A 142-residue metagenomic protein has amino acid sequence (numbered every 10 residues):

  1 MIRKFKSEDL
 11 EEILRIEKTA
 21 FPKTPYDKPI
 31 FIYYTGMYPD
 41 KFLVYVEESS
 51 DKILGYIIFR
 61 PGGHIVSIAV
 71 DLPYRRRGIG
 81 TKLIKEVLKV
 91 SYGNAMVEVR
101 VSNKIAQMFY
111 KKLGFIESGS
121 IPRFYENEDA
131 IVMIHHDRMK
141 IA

Functional and structural regions predicted by a protein language model:
I2, R76, V99: Conserved SAM-binding loop
K4-L10, L14-R75, T81-E86, V90 (+1 more regions): Acetyl-CoA-dependent GNAT
Y56, F124-Y125: Aromatic/pi-system hotspot detector in well-structured domains
H64, A69, M96-E98, V132: Conserved beta-strand segments that form the floor/walls of ligand-binding pockets within enzyme and binding domains
D71, R75, S102, Y125: Glycine-/small-residue-rich active-site loops that bind phosphorylated ligands and cofactors
T81, S102-S120, E126-I131: Conserved active-site alpha-helix within GNAT-family acetyltransferase domains
V90-S102: Conserved GNAT acetyl-CoA-binding A-motif
D129-A142: Terminal substrate-recognition subdomain of acyl/acetyltransferases
